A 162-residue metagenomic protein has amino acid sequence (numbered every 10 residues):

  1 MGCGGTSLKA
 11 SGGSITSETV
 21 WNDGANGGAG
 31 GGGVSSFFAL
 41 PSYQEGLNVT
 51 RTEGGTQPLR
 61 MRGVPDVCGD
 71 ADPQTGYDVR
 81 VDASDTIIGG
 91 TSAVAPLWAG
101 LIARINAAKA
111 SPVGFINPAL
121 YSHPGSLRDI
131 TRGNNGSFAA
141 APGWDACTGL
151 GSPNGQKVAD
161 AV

Functional and structural regions predicted by a protein language model:
M1-V162: Extracellular protease catalytic domains of secreted zymogens
